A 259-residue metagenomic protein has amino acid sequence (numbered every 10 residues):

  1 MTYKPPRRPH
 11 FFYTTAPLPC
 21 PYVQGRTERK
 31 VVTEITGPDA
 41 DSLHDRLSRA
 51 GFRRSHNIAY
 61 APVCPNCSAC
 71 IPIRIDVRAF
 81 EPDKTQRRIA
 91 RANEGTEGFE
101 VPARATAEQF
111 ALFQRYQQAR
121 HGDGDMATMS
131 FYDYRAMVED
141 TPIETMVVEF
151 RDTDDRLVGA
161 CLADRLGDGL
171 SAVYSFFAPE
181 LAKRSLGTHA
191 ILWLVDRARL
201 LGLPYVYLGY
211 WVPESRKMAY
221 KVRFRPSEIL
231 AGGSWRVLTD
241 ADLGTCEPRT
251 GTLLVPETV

Functional and structural regions predicted by a protein language model:
M1-G98, P102-R104, L200, P204-V259: Terminal substrate-recognition subdomain of acyl/acetyltransferases
K4-P6, R29, F131-Y134, L194-V195: Short secondary-structure boundary micro-motifs
R53-N66, I73-K183, R197: A conserved beta-strand-loop-helix scaffold within acyl/acetyltransferase catalytic domains
F113, I191-L194, K221: Residue-level preference for non-acidic, small/hydrophobic
K183-V195: Conserved acetyl-CoA-binding loop-helix of GNAT-fold acetyltransferases
